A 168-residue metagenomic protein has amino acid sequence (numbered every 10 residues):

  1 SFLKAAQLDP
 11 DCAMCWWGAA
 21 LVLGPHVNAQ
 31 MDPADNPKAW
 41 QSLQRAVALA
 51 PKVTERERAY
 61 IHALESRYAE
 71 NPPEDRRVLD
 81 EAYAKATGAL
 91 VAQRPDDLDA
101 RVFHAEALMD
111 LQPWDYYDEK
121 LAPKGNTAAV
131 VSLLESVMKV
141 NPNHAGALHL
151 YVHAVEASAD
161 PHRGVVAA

Functional and structural regions predicted by a protein language model:
S1-C12, W16-D96, F103-N143, L148-A168: Short coil/linker segments at helix-helix boundaries
